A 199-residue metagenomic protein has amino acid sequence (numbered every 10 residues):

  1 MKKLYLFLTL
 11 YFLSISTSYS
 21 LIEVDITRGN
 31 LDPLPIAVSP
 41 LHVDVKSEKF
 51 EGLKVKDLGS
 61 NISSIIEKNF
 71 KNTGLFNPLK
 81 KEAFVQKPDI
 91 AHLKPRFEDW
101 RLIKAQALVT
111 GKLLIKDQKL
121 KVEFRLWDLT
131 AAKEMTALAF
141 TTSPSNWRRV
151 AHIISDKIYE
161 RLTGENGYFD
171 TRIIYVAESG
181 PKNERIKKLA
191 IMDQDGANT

Functional and structural regions predicted by a protein language model:
M1-L4: Positively charged n-region of N-terminal signal peptides that target proteins for export
F7-S16: Bacterial N-terminal signal peptides
I22-I26, A91-K157: Amphipathic beta-strand/beta-sheet edge segments enriched in Tyr/Trp
D25-R96, V109-I115: Short beta-strand->alpha-helix linker/helix-N-cap micro-motif that forms a surface specificity/interaction loop
T110, I173-E178: Residue position within the beta-strands of beta-propeller blades
D117-K121, P181-A190: Structural motif
L126, A190-D193: Conserved blade-register residue in beta-propeller folds
T130, D193-A197: Short loop/turn segments that connect beta-strands within beta-propeller blades
